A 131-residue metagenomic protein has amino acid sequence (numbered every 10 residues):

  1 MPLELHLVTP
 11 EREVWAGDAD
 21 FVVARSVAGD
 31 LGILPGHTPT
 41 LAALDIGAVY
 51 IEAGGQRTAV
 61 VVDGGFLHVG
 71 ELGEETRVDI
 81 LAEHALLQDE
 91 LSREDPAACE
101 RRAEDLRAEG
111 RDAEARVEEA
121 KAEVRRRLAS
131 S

Functional and structural regions predicted by a protein language model:
M1-E4: N-terminal export/targeting signal detector
H6-R101: Compact, glycine-rich, soluble single-domain proteins
D79-L81, A85-S131: Acidic/glycine-rich phosphate/pyrophosphate-binding loops and surrounding catalytic core that coordinate Mg2+
